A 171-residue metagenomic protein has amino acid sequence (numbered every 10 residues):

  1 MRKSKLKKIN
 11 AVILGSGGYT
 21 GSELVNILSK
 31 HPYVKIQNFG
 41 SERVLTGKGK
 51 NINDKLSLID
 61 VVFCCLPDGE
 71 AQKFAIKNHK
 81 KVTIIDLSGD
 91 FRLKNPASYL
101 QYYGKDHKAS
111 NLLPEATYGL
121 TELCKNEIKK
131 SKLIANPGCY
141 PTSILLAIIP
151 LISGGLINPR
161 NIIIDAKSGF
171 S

Functional and structural regions predicted by a protein language model:
M1-S171: N-terminal Rossmann-like NAD(P) cofactor-binding subdomain of oxidoreductases, focused on the glycine-rich
